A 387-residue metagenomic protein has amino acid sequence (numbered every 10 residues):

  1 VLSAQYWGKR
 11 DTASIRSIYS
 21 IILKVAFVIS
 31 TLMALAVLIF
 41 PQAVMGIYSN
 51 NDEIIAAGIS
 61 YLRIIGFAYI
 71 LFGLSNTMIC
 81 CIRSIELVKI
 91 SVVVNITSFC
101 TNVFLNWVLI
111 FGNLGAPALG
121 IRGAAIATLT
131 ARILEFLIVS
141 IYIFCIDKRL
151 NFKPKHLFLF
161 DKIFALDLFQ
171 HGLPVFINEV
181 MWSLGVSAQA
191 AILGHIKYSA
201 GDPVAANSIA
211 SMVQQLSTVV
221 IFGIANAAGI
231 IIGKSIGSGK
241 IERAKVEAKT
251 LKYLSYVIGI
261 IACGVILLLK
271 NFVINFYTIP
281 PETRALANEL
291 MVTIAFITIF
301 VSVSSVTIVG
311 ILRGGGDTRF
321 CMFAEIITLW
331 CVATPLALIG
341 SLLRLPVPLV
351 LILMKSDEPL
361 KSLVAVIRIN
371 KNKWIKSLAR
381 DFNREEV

Functional and structural regions predicted by a protein language model:
V1-A34, F72-S91, A190, V204-K270 (+1 more regions): Small-residue-rich hydrophobic transmembrane alpha-helices
S3-A68, A116-L173, I232-I297, I339-V387: Short alpha-helical transmembrane segments in multi-pass integral membrane proteins
L35, A43, T77-C81, V103-F111 (+7 more regions): Alpha-helical transmembrane segments of multipass membrane proteins
M45-D52, V108-L119, V180-A210, L216 (+3 more regions): Helix-terminus/linker motif at the lipid-water interface of multi-pass membrane proteins
I64, S75, S98, A131-E135 (+4 more regions): Transmembrane helical elements of multi-pass membrane transporters/channels
I65-S84, S91-N102, A124-V139, F222-A225 (+3 more regions): Short runs within selected transmembrane alpha-helices of multi-pass transporters and secretion channels
S75-M78, L150-F152, F176-V186, S217 (+6 more regions): Juxtamembrane/interfacial segments around transmembrane helices
L87, G120, I177: Conserved Sensor-2/SRH helix of P-loop NTPases
